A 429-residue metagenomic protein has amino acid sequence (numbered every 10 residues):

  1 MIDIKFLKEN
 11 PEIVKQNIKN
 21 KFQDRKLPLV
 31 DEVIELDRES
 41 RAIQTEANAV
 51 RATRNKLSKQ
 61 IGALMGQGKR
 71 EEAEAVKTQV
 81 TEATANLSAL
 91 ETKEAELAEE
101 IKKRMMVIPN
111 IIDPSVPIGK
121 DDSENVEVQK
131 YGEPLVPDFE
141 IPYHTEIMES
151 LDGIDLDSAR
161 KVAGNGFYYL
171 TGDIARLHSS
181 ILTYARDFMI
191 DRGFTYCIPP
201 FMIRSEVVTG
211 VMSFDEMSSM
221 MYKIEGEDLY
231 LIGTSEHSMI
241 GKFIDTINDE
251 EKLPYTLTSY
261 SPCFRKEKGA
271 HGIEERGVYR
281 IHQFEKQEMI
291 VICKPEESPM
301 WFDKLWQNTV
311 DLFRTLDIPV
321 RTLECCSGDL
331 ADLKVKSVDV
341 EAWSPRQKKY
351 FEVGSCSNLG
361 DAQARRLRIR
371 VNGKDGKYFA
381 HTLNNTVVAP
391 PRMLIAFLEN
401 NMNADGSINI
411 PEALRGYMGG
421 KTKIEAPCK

Functional and structural regions predicted by a protein language model:
M1-P134, E149, G153: N-terminal alpha-helical targeting/anchoring segments
L27, K130-K429: TRNA-recognition modules of translation machinery and tRNA-sensing kinases, especially anticodon-binding
